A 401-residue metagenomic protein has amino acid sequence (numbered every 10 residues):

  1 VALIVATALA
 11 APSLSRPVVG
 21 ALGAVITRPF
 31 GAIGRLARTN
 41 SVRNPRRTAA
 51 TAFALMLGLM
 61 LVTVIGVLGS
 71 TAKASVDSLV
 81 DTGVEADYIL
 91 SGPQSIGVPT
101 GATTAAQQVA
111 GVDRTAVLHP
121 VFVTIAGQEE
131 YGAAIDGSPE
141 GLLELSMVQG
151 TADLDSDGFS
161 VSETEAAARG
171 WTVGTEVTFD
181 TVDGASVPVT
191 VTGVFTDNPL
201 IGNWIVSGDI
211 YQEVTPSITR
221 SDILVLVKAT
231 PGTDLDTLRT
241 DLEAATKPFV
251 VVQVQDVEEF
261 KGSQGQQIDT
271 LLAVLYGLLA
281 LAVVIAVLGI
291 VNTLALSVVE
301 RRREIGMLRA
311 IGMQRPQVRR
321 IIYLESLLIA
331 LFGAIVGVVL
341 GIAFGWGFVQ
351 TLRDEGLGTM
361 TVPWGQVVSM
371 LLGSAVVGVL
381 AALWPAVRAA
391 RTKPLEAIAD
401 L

Functional and structural regions predicted by a protein language model:
V1, I321, I335-G373, L383-E396: Short helix-loop junctions at transmembrane helix boundaries
T7-E165, V173-T175, D183: Juxtamembrane segments of multi-pass membrane proteins
A8, P12-S13, L55, L59 (+5 more regions): Hydrophobic positions within alpha-helical transmembrane segments of bacterial inner-membrane proteins
A8-V42, L294-A310, L380-A399: Cytoplasmic membrane-interface segments at the C-terminal ends of transmembrane helices
F30, G34-R38, A49, V257-Q267 (+3 more regions): Alpha-helical membrane-protein architecture signal
G83-V84, D197-T240, F249, Q255-E258: Small-residue transmembrane helix packing/gating motifs
P248-V284: Peri-transmembrane interface segments
A286-A334: Interfacial "coupling" helices/loops that link adjacent transmembrane helices in transporter permeases
